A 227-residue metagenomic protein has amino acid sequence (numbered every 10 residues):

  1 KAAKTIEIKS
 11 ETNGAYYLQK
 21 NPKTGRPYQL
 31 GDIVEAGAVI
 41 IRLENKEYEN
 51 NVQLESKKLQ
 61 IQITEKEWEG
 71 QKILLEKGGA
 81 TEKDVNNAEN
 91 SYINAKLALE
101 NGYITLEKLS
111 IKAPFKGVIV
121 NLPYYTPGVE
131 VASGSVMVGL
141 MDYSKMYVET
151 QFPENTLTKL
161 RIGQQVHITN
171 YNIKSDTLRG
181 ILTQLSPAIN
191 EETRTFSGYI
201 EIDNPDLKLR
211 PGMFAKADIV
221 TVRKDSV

Functional and structural regions predicted by a protein language model:
K1, Y17-V39, K112-T156, R161 (+3 more regions): Surface-exposed patches in structured soluble domains
S10: Conserved phosphate/oxyanion-binding catalytic-loop motifs
N21, N45, D142, P187 (+1 more regions): Short, conserved catalytic or interaction motifs in soluble domains
R42-L54, S175-G180, K224-V227: Short, Lys/Arg- and Gly-enriched loop/turn segments at beta-strand edges
E49-I104, L122, V148, T193: Alpha-helical coiled-coil segments
N121, N170, D176-V227: Structural microfeature recognizing short secondary-structure transition sites
